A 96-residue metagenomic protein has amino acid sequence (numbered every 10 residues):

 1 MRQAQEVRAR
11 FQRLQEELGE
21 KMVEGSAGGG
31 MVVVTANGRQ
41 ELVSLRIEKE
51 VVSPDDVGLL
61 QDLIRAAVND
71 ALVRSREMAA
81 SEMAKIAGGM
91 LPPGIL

Functional and structural regions predicted by a protein language model:
M1-E24, V73-L96: Long amphipathic alpha-helical segments used for membrane anchoring, targeting, substrate engagement, or oligomerization
A4, Q40, I64: Residue-level signature of catalytic and energy-coupling elements of molecular machines, predominantly ATP/GTP-dependent
E20, E24-L45: N-terminal intrinsically disordered, cationic/polar leader segments that include organellar targeting peptides
M31-V33, L42, V52-S53, L72-R74: Short beta-strands and strand-coil junctions in structured, solvent-facing domains, enriched
L45-V57: A short interface-forming secondary-structure element
G58-D62: A short, well-structured alpha-helical segment
L63, A67-A71: Acidic-enriched and Gly/Ser
